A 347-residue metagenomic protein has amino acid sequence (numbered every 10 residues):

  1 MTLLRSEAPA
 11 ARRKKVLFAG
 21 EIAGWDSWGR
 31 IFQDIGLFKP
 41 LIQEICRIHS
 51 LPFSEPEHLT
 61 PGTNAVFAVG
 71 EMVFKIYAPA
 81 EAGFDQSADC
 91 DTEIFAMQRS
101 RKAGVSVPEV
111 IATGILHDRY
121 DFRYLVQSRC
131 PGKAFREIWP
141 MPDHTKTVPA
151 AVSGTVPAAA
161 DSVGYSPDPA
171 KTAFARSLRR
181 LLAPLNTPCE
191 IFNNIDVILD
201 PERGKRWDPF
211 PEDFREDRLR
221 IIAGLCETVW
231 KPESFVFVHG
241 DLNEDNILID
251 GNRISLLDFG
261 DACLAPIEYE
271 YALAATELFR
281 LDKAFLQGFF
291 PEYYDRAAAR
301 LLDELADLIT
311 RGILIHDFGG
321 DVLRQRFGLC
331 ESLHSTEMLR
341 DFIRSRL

Functional and structural regions predicted by a protein language model:
T2-F53: Juxta-kinase regulatory segment immediately upstream of eukaryotic protein kinase catalytic domains
D26-I31, A80-D89, D321-L333: Short, flexible/disordered intra-domain loops and linkers
Q33-H49, I115-D118, V148, V156 (+4 more regions): An alpha-helical support segment within catalytic cores of ATP-dependent transferases
L51-P52, V69-M72, A103-S106, D250-R253 (+2 more regions): Short glycine/proline-enriched coil/turn segments at helix->beta-strand junctions
P56-F192: ATP-binding pocket architecture of kinase catalytic cores
G62-G70, R220-Y271: Active-site acidic catalytic loop and adjacent metal/ATP-binding pocket of ATP-dependent phosphoryl transfer enzymes
K75-I76, A112, F237-G240, L256-D258 (+2 more regions): Short beta-strand segments
E268-A298, T310-F342: Active-site activation/catalytic loop segments of kinase-like enzymes and analogous catalytic loops in related
